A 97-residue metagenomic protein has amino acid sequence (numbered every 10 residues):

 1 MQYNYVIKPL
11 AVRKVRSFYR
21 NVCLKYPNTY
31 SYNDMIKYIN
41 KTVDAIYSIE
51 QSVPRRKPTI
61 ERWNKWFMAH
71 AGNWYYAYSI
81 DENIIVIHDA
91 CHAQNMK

Functional and structural regions predicted by a protein language model:
M1-N64: Basic, Lys/Arg-enriched alpha-helical interface segments
F67-K97: Enriched for short, Lys/Arg-rich terminal
